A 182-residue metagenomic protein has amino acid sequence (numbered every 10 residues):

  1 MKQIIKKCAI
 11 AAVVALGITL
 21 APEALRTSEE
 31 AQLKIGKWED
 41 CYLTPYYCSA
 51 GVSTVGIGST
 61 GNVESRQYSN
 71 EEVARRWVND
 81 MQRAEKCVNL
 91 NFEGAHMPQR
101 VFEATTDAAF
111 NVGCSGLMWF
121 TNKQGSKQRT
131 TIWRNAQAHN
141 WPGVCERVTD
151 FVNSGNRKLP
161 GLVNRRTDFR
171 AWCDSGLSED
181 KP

Functional and structural regions predicted by a protein language model:
M1-A50, S59, V63, E71-N79 (+1 more regions): Long, amphipathic alpha-helical surface segments
P45-Y46, T54, H96, A109 (+1 more regions): Residue-level preference for alpha-helix termini and adjacent loops
G51-I57, F102, T106: Small-residue-enriched, tightly packed secondary-structure blocks
S65-H96: Helix-adjacent hinge/juxtasegments
A84-S126: Active-site nucleophile-His-acid catalytic modules used for acyl/amide transfer and hydrolysis across diverse enzymes
